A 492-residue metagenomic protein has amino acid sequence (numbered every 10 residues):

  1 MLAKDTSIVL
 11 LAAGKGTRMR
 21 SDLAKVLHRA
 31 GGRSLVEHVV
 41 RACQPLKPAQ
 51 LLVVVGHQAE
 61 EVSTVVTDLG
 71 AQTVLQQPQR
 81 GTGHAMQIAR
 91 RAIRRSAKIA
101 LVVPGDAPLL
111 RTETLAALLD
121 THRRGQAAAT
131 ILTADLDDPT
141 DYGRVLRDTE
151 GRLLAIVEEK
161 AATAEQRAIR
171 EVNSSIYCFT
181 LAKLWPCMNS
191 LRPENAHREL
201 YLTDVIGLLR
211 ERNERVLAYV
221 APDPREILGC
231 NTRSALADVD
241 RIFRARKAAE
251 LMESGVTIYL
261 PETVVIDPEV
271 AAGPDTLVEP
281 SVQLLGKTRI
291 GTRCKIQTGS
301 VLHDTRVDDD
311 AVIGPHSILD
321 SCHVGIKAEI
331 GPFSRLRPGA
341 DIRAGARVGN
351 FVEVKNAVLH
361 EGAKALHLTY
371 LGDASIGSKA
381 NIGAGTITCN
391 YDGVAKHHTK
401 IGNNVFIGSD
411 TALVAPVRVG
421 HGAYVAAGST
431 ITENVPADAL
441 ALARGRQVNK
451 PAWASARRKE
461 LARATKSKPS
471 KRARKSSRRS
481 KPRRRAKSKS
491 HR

Functional and structural regions predicted by a protein language model:
M1-S21: N-terminal nucleotide-binding beta1-loop-alpha1 segment
M1-S7, R33-D120, R124: Conserved N-terminal catalytic core of the sugar/cofactor nucleotidyltransferase
L2-K4, R170-G273: Conserved alpha/beta core of the MobA/IspD/sugar-nucleotide pyrophosphorylase nucleotidyltransferase superfamily
L23, K47, V66-G70, T149 (+1 more regions): Short, structured coil segments at secondary-structure junctions
L23-R29, L191-E194: Short glycine-enriched, charge-decorated loop/helix-capping segments at active-site entrances that position
E60, L69, L110-H197, T203-V205 (+2 more regions): Conserved core of the sugar-phosphate nucleotidyltransferase
T257-A443, Q447-N449: Structural signal for interior beta-strand "rungs" in well-ordered beta-sheet cores of soluble enzyme domains
S455-R492: Polybasic, lysine-enriched low-complexity intrinsically disordered terminal tails
